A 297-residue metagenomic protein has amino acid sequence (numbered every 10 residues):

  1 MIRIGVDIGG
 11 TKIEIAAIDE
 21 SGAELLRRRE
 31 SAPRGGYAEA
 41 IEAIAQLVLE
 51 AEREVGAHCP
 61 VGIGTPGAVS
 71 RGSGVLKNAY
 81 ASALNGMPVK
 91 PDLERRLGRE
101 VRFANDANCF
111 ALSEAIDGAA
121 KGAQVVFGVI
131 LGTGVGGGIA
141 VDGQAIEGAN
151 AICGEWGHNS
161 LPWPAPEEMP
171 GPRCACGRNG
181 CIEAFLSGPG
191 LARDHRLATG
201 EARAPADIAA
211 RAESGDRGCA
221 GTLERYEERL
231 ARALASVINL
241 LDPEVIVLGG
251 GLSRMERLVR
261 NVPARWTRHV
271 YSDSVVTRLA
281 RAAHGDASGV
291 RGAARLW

Functional and structural regions predicted by a protein language model:
M1-P60, S70-S73, P91-V101, S113-A123 (+1 more regions): ATP-binding/phosphotransfer module of carbohydrate and carboxylate kinases, centering on a glycine-rich
D7, G62-P66, A104, G128-G134 (+1 more regions): Short beta-strand segments
E24, V75-L76, A145-I146: Hydrophobic "anchor" residues
R27-R29, A79, G148: Residue-level detector of high-confidence beta-strand sites
S31-R34, L84, C153-E155: A short acidic/small-residue loop/turn micro-motif
G74-N85: A charged helix-plus-loop insertion that forms the helical arch/lid used to bind and gate nucleic-acid substrates
N78, R102-E114, G128-V129: Glycine/small-residue-rich loop that forms an oxyanion/phosphate-binding "nest" at active or ligand-binding sites
A123-F185: Glycine-rich phosphate-binding loop of actin/hexokinase-like ATP-binding domains
